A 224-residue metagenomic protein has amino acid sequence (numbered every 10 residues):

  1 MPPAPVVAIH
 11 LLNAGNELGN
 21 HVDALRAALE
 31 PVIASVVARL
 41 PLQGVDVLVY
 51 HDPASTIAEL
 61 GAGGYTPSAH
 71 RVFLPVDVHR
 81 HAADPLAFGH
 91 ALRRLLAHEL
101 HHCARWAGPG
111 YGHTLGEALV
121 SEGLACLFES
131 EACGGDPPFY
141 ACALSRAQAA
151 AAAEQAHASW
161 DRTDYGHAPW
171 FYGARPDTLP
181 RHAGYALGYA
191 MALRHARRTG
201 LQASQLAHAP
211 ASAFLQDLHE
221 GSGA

Functional and structural regions predicted by a protein language model:
M1, S159-A224: Pan-zinc metallopeptidase signature
P2-N20: Generic N-terminal amphipathic, Lys/Arg-enriched alpha-helix
A14-R71: Auxiliary, metal-adjacent structural segments of Zn-dependent hydrolase domains
A27, A38-R39, G110-Y111, L124-F128: Long, non-globular segments of proteins
D52-G89, L100, W106: Active-site scaffold of zinc-dependent metalloenzymes
S68, H101, P109, S145-Q148 (+1 more regions): Juxtamembrane/disordered regions of integral membrane proteins
E99-G116, A132: Catalytic Zn2+-binding segment of zinc metalloproteases
L115-A158: Post-HExxH zinc-binding segment in Zn-dependent metallohydrolases
